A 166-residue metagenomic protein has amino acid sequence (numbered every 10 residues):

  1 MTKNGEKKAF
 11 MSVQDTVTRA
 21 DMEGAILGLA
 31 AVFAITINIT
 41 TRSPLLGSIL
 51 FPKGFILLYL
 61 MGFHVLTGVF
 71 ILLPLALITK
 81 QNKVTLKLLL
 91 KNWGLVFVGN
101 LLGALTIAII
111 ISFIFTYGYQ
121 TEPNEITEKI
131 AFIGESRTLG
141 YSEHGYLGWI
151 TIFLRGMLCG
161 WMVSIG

Functional and structural regions predicted by a protein language model:
M1-G166: Alpha-helical transmembrane segments and their helix-helix packing motifs
